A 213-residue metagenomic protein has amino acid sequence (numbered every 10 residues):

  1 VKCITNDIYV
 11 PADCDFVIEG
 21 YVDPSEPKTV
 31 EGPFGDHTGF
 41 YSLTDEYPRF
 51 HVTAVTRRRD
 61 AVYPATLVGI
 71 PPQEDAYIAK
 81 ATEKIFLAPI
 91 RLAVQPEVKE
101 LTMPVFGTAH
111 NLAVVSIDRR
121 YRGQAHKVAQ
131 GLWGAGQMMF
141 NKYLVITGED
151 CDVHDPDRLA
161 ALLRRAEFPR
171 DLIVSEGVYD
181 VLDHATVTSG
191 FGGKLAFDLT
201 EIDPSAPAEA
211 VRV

Functional and structural regions predicted by a protein language model:
V1-V213: Charged, compositionally biased interaction regions
